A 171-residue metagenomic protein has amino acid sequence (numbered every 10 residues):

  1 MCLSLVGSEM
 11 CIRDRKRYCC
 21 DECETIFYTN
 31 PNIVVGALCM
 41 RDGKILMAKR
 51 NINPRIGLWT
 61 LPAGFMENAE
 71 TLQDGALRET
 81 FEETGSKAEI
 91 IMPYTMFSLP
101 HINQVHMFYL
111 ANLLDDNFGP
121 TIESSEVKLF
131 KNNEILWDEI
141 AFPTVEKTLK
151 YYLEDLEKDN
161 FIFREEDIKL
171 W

Functional and structural regions predicted by a protein language model:
M1, K16-C19: The −1 position to Zn-ligating cysteines in a subset of zinc-ribbon hairpins
M1-G7, C11: Single conserved hydrophobic/aromatic residue that forms the stacking wall/gate of nucleotide- or nucleobase-binding
V6-S8, D21-E24: Short Cys/His-rich metal-coordination motifs, predominantly Zn2+-binding knuckles/fingers
E9-R17, T29: Short linker/helix segments within small regulatory modules
R17, L38, M47, F108-L110 (+1 more regions): Conserved hydrophobic/aromatic beta-strand scaffold that supports enzyme active sites
E22-L46: Conserved N-terminal beta-strand and adjoining loop/helix that marks the start of the Nudix/MutT-like hydrolase domain
M40-E82: Conserved Nudix-box catalytic region and its N-terminal flanking loop in Nudix hydrolases and closely related
M66-I90, T95-Y151, D155, N160-F161 (+1 more regions): Unchanged
